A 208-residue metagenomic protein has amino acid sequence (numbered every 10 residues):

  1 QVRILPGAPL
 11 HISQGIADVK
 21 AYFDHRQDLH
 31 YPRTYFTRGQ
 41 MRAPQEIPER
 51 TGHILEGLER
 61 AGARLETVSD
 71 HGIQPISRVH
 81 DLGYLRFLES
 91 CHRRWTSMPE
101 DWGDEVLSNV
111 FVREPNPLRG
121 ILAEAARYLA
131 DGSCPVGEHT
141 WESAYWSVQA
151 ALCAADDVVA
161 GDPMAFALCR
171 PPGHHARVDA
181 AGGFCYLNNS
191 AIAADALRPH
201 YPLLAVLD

Functional and structural regions predicted by a protein language model:
Q1, P6-G7, I12-L207: HDAC/HDAC-like amidohydrolase catalytic core signature
